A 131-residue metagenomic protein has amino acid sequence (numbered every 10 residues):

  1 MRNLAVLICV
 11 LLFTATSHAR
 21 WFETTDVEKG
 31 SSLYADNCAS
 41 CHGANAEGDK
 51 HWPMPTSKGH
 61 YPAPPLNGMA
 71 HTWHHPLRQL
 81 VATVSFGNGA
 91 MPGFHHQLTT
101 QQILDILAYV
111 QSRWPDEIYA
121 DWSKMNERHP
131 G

Functional and structural regions predicted by a protein language model:
M1-L4: Positively charged n-region of N-terminal signal peptides that target proteins for export
V6-L12: Sec-dependent N-terminal signal peptides
T14-S17: N-terminal signal peptide c-region/cleavage motif recognized by signal peptidases
T24, A35, G93-G131: Flexible coil segments in periplasmic/lumen-exposed cytochrome c-class electron-transfer proteins
T24-D26, S31-Y61, A90-P92, R113-Y119: Periplasmic/extracellular electron-transfer cofactor-ligation site, primarily the c-type cytochrome heme-c attachment
P55-R113: Extracytoplasmic electron-transfer domains, predominantly the class I c-type cytochrome c fold
